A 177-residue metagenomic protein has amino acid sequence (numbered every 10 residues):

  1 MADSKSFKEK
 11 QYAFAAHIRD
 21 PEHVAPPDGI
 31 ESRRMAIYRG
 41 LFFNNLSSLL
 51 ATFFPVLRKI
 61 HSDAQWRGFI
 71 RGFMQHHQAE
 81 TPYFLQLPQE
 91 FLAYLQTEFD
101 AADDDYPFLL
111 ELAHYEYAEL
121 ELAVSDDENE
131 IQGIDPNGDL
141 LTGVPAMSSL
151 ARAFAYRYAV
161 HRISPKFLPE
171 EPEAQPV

Functional and structural regions predicted by a protein language model:
M1-A36: Charged, compositionally biased N-terminal leader segments and the immediate start of the first structured element
F7, Q11, F54, D63-R67 (+3 more regions): Alpha-helix initiation and N-capping motif
F14, F69-M74, F91: Short alpha-helical scaffolding segments that buttress acidic/His motifs in well-ordered protein cores
P21-A25, H61-A64, F99-A101: Short helix-capping/linker segments at secondary-structure and domain boundaries
P21-V24, E31-R34, L57, L85 (+1 more regions): Generic detector of short, locally flexible boundary/turn motifs and exposed helical patches
G29-G72: Glycine/small-residue-rich interface belts in oligomeric ring/scaffold proteins and their assembly partners
Q75-V177: Hydrophobic packing positions characteristic of elongated beta-solenoid/beta-helix-type spike/fiber shafts
